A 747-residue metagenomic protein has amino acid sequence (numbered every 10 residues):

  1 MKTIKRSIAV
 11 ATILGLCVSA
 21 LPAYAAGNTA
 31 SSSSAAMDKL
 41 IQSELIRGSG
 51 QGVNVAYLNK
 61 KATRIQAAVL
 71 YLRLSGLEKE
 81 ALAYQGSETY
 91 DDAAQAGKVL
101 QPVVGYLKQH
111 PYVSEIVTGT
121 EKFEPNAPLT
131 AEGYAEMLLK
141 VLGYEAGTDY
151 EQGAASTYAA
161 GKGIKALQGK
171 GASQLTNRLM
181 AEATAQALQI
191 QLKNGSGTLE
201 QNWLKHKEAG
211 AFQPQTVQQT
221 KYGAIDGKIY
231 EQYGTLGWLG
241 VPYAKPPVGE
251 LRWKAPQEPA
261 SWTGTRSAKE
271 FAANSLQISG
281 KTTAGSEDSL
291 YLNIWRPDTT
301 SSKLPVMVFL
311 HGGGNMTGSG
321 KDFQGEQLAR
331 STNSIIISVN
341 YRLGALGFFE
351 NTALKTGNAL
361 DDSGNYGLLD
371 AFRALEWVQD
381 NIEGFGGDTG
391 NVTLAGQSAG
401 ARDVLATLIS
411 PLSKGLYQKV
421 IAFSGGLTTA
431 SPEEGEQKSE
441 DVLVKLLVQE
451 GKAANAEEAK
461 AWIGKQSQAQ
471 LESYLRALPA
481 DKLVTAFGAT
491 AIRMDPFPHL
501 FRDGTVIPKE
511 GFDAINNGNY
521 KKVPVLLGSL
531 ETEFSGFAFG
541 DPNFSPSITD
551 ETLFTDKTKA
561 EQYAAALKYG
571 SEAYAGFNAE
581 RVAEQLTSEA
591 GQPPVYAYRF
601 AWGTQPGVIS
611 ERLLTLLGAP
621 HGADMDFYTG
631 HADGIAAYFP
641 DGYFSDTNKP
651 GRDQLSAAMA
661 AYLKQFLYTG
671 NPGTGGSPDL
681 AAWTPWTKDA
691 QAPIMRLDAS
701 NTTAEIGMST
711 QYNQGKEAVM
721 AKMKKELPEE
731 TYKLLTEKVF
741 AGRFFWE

Functional and structural regions predicted by a protein language model:
K2-D38, Q42-A68, L72-G105, Q109-L175 (+1 more regions): Feature responds to low-complexity, polar/acidic, surface-exposed segments characteristic of secreted/exported proteins
Y134, Q213-L354, N358-G364, F639-G642 (+3 more regions): Non-catalytic accessory segments of hydrolases
I278-G280, D380, A406, K414 (+2 more regions): Substrate-access "cap/lid" subdomains that shape and gate the entrance to catalytic or ligand-binding pockets
S289, L360-E383, D441-K445: Alpha/beta-hydrolase active-site loop
P305, F385-Q397: Alpha/beta-hydrolase fold nucleophile elbow
N315, G396-A406: Glycine-rich nucleophile elbow surrounding the catalytic serine of serine-hydrolase chemistry
N340, A395, S410, I421-S424 (+2 more regions): Alpha/beta-hydrolase-fold catalytic nucleophile elbow
F539, E584, E589-E747: Mobile gating loops/cap/lid regions near enzyme active sites that modulate substrate access
